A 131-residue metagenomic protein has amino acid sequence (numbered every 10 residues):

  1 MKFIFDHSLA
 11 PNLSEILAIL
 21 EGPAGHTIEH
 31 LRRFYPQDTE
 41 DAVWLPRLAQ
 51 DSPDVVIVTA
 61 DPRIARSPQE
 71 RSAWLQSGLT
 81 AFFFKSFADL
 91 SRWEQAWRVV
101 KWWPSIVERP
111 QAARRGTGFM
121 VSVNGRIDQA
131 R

Functional and structural regions predicted by a protein language model:
M1-A42, R63-S67: Active-site-proximal, substrate-binding regions of enzyme catalytic domains and RNA-binding/basic surfaces
G22, A49, L75: Anion (oxyanion) recognition and catalysis
I28, I57, T80-A81: Hydrophobic beta-strand scaffold residues
D41, L48-R71: Acidic, metal-binding active-site segment of PIN/NYN-like and related structure-specific nucleases
A42-R47, E94-P104: Short, surface-exposed amphipathic charged segments that create phosphate/polyanion-binding patches used for binding
P62-V99: Mid-chain, well-packed structural core segment of small domains
L90, R98-A113: Conserved catalytic or regulatory cores that recognize and/or transform ribose-phosphate-containing ligands
V107-R131: Charged phosphate-binding loop/patch that engages nucleotide di/tri-phosphates or the phosphate backbone of nucleic
